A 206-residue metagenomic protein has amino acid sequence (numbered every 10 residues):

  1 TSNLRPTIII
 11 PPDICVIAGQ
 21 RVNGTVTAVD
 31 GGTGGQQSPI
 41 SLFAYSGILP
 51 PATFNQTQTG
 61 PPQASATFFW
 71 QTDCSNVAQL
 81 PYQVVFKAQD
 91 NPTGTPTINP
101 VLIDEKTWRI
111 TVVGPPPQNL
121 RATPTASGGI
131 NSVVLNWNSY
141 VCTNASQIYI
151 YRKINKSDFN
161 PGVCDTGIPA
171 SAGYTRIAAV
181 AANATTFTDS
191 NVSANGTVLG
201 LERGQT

Functional and structural regions predicted by a protein language model:
S2-P11, P115-T123: Proline-enriched interdomain boundary motifs that mark the N-terminal boundary and often initiate the first structured
R5-I9, Q36-F68, V77, F159-G162: Low-complexity "stalk/linker" and mucin-like segments enriched in Ser/Thr/Pro/Ala/Gly
C15-A18, V26-S38, C74, A88-D90 (+1 more regions): Extracellular acidic, Ser/Thr/Pro-rich low-complexity tracts
A66-F68, G173, N183-N195: Short S/T/G- and acidic-enriched coil/turn segments that sit immediately N-terminal to beta-strands in beta-sandwich
A88-V101: Short, solvent-exposed loop/turn segments at the edges of extracellular beta-sandwich modules
R109-S146: Pro/Thr/Ser/Gly-rich low-complexity, intrinsically disordered linker/stalk tracts
C142-Y174: Extracellular low-complexity, O-glycosylation-prone stalks/linkers
S146-I148, D189-T206: Beta-strand-rich modules
